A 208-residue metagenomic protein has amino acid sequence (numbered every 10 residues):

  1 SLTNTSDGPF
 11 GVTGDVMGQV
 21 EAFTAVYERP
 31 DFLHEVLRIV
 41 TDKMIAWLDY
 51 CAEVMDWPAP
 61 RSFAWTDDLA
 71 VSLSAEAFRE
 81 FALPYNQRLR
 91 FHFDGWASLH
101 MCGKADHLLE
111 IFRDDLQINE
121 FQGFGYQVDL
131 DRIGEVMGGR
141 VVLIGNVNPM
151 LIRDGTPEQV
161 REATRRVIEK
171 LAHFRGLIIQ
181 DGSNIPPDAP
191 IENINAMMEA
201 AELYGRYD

Functional and structural regions predicted by a protein language model:
S1-D208: Active-site loop segments of alpha/beta catalytic cores
